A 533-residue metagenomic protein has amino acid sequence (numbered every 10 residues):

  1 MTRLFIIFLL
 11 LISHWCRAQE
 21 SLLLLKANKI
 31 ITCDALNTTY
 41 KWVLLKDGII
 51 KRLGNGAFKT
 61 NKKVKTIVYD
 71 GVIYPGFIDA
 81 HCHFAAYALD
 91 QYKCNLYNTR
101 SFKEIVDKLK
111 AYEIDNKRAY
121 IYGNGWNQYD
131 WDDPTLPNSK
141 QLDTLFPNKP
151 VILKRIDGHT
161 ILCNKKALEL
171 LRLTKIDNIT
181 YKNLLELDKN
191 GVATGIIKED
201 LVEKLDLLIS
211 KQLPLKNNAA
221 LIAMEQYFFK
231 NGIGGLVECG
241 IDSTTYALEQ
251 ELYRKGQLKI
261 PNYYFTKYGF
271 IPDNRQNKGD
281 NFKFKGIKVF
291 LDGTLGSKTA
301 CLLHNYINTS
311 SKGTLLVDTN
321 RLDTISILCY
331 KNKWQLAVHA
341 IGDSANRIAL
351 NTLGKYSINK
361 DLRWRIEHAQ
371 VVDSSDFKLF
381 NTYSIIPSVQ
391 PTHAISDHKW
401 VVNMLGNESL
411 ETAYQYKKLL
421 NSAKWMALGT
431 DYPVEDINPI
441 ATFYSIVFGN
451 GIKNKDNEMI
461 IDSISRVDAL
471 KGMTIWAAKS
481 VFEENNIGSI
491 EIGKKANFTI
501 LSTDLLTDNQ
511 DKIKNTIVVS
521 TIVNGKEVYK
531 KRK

Functional and structural regions predicted by a protein language model:
M1-S21: Bacterial Sec-dependent N-terminal signal peptides
E20-A27, I31, A35-F270, V289 (+6 more regions): Divalent metal-binding segments
K51-R52, V519-S520, Y529: A structural microfeature
I241-S243, Y268-F270, A369-V372, D504-L506: Short beta->alpha connector loops
Y253-G256, R275-F282, N359, F380-T382: Acidic (Asp/Glu)-rich catalytic clusters
F270-P272, F284: Hydrophobic, small-residue-rich alpha-helical packing segments that form membrane-like cores
K283-T299, I385-I395: Non-cysteine beta-strand/loop elements that form the S-adenosyl-L-methionine
I327-A337, S344-W364, H368-A369, S375-K378 (+3 more regions): His/Asp/Glu-enriched, well-ordered alpha-helical/loop segment that forms or immediately abuts the divalent-metal
